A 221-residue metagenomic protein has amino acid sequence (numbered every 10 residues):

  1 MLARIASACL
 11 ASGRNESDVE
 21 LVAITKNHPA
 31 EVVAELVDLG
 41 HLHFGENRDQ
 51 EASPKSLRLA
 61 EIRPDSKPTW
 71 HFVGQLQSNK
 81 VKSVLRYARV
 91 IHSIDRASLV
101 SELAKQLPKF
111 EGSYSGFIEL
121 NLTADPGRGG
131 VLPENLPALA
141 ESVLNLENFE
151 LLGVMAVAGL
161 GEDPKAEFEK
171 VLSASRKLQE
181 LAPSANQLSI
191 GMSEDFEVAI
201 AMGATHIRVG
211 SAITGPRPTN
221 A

Functional and structural regions predicted by a protein language model:
L2-E194, I200-M202, T214-P216: Conserved alpha/beta-domain cores
T205-H206: Divalent-metal-activated hydrolytic enzyme cores
N220-A221: Active-site loop ensemble at the mouth of alpha/beta enzyme cores that anchors a bound cofactor
